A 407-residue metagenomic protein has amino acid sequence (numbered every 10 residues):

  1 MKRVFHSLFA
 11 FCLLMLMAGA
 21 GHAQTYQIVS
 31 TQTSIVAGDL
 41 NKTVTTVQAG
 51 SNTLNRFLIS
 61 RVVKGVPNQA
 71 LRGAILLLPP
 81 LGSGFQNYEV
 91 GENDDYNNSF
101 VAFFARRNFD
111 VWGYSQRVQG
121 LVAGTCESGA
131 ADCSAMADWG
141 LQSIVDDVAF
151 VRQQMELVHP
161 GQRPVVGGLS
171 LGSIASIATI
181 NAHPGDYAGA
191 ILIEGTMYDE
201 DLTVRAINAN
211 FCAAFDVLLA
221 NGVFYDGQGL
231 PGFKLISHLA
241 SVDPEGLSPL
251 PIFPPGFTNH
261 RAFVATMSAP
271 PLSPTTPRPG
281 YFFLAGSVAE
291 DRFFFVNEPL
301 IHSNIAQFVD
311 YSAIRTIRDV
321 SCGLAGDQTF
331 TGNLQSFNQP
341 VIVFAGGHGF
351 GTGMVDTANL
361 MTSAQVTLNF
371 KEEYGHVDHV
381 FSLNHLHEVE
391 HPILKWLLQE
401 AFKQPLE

Functional and structural regions predicted by a protein language model:
T25-A70: N-terminal cap/lid segment of alpha/beta-hydrolase-fold proteins
V66-Q119: Short, surface-exposed "cap/lid" segments of acyl-processing enzymes
G84-Q86, W112-S134, D201, H376: Glycine-rich "HGGG/HGxG" loop immediately N-terminal to the catalytic nucleophile of the alpha/beta-hydrolase
C133-L157: Alpha/beta-hydrolase active-site loop
Q162, L171-D201: Conserved hydrolase catalytic core segment
A206-Q339, G349: Alpha/beta-hydrolase
F344-Y374: Conserved loop-alpha-helix segment in the C-terminal half of the alpha/beta-hydrolase fold that carries the catalytic
Q365-E407: Catalytic active-site module of serine/aspartate enzymes centered on a nucleophile-bearing elbow/loop
